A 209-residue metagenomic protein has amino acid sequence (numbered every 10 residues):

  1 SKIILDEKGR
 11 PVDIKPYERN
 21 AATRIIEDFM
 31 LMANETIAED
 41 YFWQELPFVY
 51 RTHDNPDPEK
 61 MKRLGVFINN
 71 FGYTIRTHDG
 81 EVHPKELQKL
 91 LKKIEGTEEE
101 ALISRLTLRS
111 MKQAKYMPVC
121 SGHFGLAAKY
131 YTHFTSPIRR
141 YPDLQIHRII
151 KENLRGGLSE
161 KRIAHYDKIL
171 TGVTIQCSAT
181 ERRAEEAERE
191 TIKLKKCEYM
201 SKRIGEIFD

Functional and structural regions predicted by a protein language model:
S1-V12, L31-A38, N55, K62-R63 (+2 more regions): Core structural elements
K2, M30, D40, L46-V49 (+2 more regions): Beta-sheet entry/capping signal
I4-Y17, H53-N55, E59, G65 (+1 more regions): Surface-exposed loop-to-helix/strand elements on domain peripheries
E7-R10, Q44, K202-E206: Short flexible coil/turn linkers enriched for glycine and charged/polar residues that connect secondary-structure
P11-T23, E45-R51, L126-F134: Glycine- and acidic
I25-D28: Charged, amphipathic alpha-helical scaffolding segments
T36, E59, I68-D209: Structured C-terminal cores of nucleic-acid metabolism proteins
F42-D54, E81, L158-S159: Short, glycine/acidic-rich hinge or "gate" loops at secondary-structure transitions that mediate conformational
